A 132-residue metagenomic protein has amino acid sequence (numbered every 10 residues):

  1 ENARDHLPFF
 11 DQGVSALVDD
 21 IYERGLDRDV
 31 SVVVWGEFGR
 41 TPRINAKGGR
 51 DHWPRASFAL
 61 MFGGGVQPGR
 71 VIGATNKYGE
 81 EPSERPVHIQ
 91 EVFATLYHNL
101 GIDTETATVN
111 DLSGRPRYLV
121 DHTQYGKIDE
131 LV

Functional and structural regions predicted by a protein language model:
E1-V132: Ligand-binding pockets and gating/stacking loops
